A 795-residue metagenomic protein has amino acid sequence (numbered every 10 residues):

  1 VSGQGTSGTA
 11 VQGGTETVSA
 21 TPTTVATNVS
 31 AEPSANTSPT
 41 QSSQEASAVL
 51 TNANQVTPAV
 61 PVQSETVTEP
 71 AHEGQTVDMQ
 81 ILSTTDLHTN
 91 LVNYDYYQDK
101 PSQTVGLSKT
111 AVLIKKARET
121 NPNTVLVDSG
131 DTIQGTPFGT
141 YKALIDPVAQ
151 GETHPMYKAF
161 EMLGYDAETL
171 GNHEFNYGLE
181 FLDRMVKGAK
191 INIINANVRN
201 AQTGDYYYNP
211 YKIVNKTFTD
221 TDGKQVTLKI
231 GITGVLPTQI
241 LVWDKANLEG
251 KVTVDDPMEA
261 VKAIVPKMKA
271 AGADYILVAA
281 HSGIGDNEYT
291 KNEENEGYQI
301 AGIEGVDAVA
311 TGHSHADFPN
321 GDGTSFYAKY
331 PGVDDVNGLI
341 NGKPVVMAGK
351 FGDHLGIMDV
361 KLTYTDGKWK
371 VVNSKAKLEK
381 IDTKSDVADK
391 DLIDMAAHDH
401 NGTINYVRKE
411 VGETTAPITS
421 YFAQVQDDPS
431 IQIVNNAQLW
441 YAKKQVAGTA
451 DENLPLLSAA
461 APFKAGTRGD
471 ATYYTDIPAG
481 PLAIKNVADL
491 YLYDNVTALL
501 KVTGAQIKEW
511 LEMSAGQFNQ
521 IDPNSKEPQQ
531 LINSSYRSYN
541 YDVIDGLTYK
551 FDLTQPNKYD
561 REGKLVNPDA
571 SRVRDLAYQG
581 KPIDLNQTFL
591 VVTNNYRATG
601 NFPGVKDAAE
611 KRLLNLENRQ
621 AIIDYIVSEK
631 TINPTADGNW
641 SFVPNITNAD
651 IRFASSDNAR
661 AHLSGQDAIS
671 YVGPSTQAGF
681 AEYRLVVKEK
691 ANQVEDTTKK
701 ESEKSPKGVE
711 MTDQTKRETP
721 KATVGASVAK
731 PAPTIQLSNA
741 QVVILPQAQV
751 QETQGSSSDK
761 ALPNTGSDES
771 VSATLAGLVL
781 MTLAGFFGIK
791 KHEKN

Functional and structural regions predicted by a protein language model:
V1-K100, G106-V125, S129-E152, Y157-K158 (+13 more regions): Intrinsically disordered, low-complexity segments of exported/surface proteins
L50, A117, A167, K216 (+18 more regions): Functionally constrained cores in energy, signaling, and assembly domains
T66, G151, A167, N197 (+8 more regions): Short secondary-structure boundary micro-motifs
V67, Y165, I240, N247 (+4 more regions): Generic signal for short, ordered secondary-structure residues within or immediately flanking folded domains
V67-K380, T449, L456: Acidic, metal/ion-coordinating pockets
V77-Q80, N90-Q98, Q103-K115, E119 (+4 more regions): Catalytic centers of hydrolytic enzymes
V105, S129, Q134, L170 (+12 more regions): Short glycine-rich loop/turn motifs that provide flexible caps or phosphate-binding loops at active sites
